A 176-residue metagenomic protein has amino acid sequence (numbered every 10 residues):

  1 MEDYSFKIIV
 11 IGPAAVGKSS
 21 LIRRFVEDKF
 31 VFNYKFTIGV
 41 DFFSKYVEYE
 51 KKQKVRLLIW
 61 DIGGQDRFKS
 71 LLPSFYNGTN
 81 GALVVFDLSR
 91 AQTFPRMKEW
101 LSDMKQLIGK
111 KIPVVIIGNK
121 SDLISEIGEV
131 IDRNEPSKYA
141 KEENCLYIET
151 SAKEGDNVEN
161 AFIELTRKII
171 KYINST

Functional and structural regions predicted by a protein language model:
M1-T176: TRAFAC-class small GTPase G-domain
